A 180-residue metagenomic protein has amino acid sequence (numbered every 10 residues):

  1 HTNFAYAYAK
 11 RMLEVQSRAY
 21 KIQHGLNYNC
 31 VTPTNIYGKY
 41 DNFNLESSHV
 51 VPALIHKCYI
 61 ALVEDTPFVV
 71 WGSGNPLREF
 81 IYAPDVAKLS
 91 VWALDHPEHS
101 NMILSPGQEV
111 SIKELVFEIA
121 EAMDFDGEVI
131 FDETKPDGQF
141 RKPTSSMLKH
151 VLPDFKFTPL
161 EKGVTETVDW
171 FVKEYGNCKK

Functional and structural regions predicted by a protein language model:
H1, N42, E46, S73: Active-site "substrate specificity/gating" loop of NAD(P)-dependent dehydrogenases, especially the short-chain
H1-T34, V50-E64: Active-site Tyr-X1-5-Lys
Y8-L13, I22, G38, A83 (+2 more regions): Structured catalytic cores of enzymes that bind and process phosphorylated ligands/cofactors
A9, S47, R141: Short, conserved glycine- and acidic-residue-centered signature motifs in active-site or ligand-binding loops
P33-I36, S73: Active-site loop/turn elements of alpha/beta-hydrolase fold enzymes, especially the short glycine-/histidine-rich
K39-N42, M147: Short beta-loop-alpha junction of Rossmann-like oxidoreductase domains
E46, V50, S111: Short acidic-hydrophobic sequence patches enriched in Asp/Glu that either
I60-K180: C-terminal substrate-binding subdomain of Rossmann-fold SDR/epimerase-dehydratase oxidoreductases
